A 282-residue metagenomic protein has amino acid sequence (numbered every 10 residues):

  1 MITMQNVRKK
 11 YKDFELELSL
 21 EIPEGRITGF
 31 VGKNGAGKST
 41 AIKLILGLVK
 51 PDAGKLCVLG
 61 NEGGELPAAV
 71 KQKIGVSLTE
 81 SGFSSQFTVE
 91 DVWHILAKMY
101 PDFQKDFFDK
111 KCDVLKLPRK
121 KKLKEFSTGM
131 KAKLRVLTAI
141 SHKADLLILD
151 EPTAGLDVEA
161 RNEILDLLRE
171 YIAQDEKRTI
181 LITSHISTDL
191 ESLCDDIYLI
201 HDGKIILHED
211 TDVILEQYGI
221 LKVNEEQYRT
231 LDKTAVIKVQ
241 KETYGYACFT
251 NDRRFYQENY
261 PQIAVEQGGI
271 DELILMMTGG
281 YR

Functional and structural regions predicted by a protein language model:
M1-S19, E24-R26, P67: A short, flexible loop at the N-terminus of ABC-type nucleotide-binding domains that lies
G32-G37: Walker A (P-loop) phosphate-binding loop of ABC-type ATPase nucleotide-binding domains
L46: Helix-to-loop junction immediately C-terminal to a conserved catalytic motif
G54-E65, A69-V70: Conserved ABC transporter NBD signature motif
Q72, L78-R135: ABC-family P-loop ATPase nucleotide-binding domains
L147-E151, L156: Catalytic Walker B motif of ABC-type/P-loop ATPase nucleotide-binding domains
L165-L181, H185-T250: ABC transporter nucleotide-binding domain
V236-R282: C-terminal coupling/interaction segments
